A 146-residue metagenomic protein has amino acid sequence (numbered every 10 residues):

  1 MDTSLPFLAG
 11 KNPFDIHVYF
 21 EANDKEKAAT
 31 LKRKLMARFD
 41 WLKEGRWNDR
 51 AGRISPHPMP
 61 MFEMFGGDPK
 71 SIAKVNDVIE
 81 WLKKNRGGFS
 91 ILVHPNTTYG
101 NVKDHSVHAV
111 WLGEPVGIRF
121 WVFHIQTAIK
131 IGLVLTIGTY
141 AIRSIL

Functional and structural regions predicted by a protein language model:
M1-E26: N-terminal, charge-rich interaction modules
P13-D15, M61, G88: Broad gene-expression machinery/nucleic-acid interaction feature
V18, F62-G66, V93: Short beta-strand element of the conserved SAM-dependent methyltransferase core
N23, K27, L31, K70-K74: Short amphipathic alpha-helical segments
E26-K43: Short amphipathic alpha-helix segments
F39-K84: Short, intrinsically disordered low-complexity segments
D68-L146: Charged interaction segments
